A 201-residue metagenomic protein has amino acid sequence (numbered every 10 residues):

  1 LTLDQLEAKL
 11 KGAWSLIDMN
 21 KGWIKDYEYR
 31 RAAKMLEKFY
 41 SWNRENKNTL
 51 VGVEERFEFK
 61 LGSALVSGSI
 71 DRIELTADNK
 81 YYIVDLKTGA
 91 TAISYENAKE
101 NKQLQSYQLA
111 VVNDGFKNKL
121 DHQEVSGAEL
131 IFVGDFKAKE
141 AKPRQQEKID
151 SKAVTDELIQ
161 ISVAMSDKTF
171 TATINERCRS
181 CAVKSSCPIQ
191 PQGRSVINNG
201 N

Functional and structural regions predicted by a protein language model:
L1-R56, K60, I149: A non-catalytic, helix-rich entry segment at domain boundaries
T2, N20, I24, E28 (+5 more regions): Short, surface-exposed helix-loop/turn micro-motifs enriched in polar/charged residues
Q5, D18, V112-N201: Metal-dependent nuclease catalytic regions and adjoining charged, substrate-binding loops involved in nucleic-acid end
S15-W23, E54, D85-I93, P143 (+2 more regions): Glycine- and acidic
R30-E37, N101-Q105, N175-R179, K184: Non-catalytic, well-ordered alpha-helical scaffold segments
E54, G62-S63, T171-A172, E176: Flexible, Gly/Pro-enriched loop and linker segments at secondary-structure and domain junctions
F57-D156: Mg2+/Mn2+-dependent nuclease catalytic core
